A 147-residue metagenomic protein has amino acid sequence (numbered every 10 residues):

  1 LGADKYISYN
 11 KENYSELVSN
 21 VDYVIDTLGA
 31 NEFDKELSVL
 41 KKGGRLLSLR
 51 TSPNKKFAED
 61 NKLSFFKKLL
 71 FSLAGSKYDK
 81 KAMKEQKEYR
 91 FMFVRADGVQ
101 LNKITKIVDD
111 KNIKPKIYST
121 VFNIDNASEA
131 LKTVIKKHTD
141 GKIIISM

Functional and structural regions predicted by a protein language model:
L1-M147: Terminal helix/beta-alpha structural elements that buttress the NAD(P)+-binding lobe
